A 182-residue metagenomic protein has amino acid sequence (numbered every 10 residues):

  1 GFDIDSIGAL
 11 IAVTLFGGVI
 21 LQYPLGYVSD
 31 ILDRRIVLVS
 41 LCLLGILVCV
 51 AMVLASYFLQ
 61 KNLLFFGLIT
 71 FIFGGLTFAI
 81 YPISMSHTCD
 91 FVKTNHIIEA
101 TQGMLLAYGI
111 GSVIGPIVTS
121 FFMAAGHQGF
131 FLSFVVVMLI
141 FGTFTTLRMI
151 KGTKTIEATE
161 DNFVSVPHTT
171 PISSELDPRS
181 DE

Functional and structural regions predicted by a protein language model:
I4-D5, V92-M104: Loop-to-transmembrane helix entry/capping segments in MFS-fold secondary transporters and related SLC/MFSD carriers
L10-G18, M104, Y108: Transmembrane alpha-helical segments of major facilitator superfamily
L15-Y23, S112-V113: Residue-level signature of mid-helix packing/kink "hotspots" within the transmembrane helices of 12-pass Major
I20-D33, M123: Helix-to-loop junctions at the C-terminal end of transmembrane segments in multipass secondary transporters
I36-A51: Structural signature of the two symmetry-related core transmembrane helices
F78-K93: Intracellular juxtamembrane helix-capping segments at the cytosolic ends of symmetry-related transmembrane helices
F121-M138: A membrane-interface helix-boundary motif in multi-pass transporters
M149-E182: Intrinsic disorder in cytosolic terminal tails and internal cytosolic loops of multi-pass membrane transporters
